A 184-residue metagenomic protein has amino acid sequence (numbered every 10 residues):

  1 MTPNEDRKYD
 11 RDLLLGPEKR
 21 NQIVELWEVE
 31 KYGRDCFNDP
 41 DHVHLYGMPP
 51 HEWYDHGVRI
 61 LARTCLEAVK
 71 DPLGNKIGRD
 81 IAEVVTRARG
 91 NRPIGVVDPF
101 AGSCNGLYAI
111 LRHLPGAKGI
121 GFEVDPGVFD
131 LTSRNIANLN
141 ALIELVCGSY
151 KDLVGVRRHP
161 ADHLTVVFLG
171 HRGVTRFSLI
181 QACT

Functional and structural regions predicted by a protein language model:
M1-N91: S-adenosyl-L-methionine
G78, V97, L107-Y108: Short, hydrophobic alpha-helix immediately C-terminal to the catalytic nucleophile
A82-P93, L114, R157-P160: Alpha-helix termini
R92-G102: Conserved class I S-adenosyl-L-methionine
S103-G116: Conserved SAM-binding loop of SAM-dependent methyltransferases across substrates and taxa, primarily the Class I
K118-E123: Conserved SAM-binding motif I beta-strand of class I
G127-H163: S-adenosyl-L-methionine
D152-T184: S-adenosylmethionine
